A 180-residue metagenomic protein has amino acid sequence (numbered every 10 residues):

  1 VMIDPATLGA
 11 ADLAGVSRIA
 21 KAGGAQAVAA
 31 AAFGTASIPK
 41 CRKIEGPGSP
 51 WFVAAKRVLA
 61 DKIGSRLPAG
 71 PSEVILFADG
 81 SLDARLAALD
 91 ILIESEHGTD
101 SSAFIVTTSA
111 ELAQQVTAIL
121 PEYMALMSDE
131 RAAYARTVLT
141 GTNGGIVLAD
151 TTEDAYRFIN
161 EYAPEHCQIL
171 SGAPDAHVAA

Functional and structural regions predicted by a protein language model:
V1-G9: Conserved small-residue-rich beta-alpha loop and adjacent elements that most often cradle the phosphate/pyrophosphate
V1-M2, R18-K21, F104, C167-L170: Short hydrophobic alpha-helical runs that function as membrane-insertion/retention elements
I3, D79-G80, T108, D150 (+1 more regions): Structural motif
A6, A27, T151-D154, A176-H177: Short acidic active-site motifs
L13-F104: Conserved NAD(P)+-binding/catalytic subdomain of aldehyde/semialdehyde dehydrogenases
P68-I75, H97-L148: Flexible, acidic loop-helix segments that line cofactor/substrate-binding pockets
A155, I159-N160: Nonpolar helix-loop interface/hinge motif
E161-A180: C-terminal core of ALDH-fold dehydrogenases
